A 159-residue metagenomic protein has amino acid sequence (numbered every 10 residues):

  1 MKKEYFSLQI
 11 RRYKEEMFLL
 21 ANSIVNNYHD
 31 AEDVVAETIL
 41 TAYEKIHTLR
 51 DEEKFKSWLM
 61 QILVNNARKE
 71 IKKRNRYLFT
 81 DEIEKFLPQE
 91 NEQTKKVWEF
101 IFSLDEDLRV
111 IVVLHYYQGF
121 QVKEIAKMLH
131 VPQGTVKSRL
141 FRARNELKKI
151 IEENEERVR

Functional and structural regions predicted by a protein language model:
M1-L19, R109: A short, charge-rich alpha-helical start-of-domain segment used by transcription regulators
E4-S7, L78-I83, K127-M128, R144-R159: C-terminal edge and immediately downstream basic/flexible tail or linker adjoining helix-turn-helix-like DNA-binding
F18, Y28-E44: Conserved RNAP core-binding helix
N22, I39-Y43, E53-I71: Σ70-family region 2.3-2.4 aromatic/basic alpha-helix that recognizes the −10 promoter and nucleates DNA melting
N27, Q121, H130-T135: Helix-turn-helix DNA-binding motif, specifically the short coil turn and the N-cap/start of the second
H47-R50, Q61-T80, R142: Arg/Lys-rich amphipathic alpha helix in sigma70-family domain 2
K69, R76-F102, Q121, E155: Internal acidic/polar
I111-H115: A short pre-motif secondary-structure segment
